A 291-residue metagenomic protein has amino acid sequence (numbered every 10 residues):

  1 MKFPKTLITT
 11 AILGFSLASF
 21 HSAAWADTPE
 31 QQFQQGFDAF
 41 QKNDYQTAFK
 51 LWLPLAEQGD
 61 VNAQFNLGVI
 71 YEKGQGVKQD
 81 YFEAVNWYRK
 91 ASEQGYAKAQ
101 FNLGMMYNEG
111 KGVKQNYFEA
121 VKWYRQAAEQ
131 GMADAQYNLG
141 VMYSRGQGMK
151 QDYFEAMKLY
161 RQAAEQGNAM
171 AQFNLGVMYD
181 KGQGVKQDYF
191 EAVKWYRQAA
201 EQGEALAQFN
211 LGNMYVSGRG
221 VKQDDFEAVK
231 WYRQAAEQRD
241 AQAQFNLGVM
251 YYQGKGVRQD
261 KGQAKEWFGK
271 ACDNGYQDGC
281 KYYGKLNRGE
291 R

Functional and structural regions predicted by a protein language model:
F3-T6, P29, R258, K265-R291: Terminal, low-structured helical/coil segments at or just beyond the last alpha-helical repeat
K5-L13: Sec-dependent N-terminal signal peptides
F15-A23: C-terminal segment of classical bacterial N-terminal signal peptides
D27, Q32, A39-N43, E57-D60 (+18 more regions): Short helix-capping/linker turns of helical repeat alpha-solenoids
Q31-A39, L51-L55, N66-K73, N102-E109 (+5 more regions): Hydrophobic face of amphipathic alpha-helices that form TPR/SEL1-like repeat modules and related alpha-solenoid
Q64, K78, Q100, Q136 (+6 more regions): Canonical tetratricopeptide repeat
